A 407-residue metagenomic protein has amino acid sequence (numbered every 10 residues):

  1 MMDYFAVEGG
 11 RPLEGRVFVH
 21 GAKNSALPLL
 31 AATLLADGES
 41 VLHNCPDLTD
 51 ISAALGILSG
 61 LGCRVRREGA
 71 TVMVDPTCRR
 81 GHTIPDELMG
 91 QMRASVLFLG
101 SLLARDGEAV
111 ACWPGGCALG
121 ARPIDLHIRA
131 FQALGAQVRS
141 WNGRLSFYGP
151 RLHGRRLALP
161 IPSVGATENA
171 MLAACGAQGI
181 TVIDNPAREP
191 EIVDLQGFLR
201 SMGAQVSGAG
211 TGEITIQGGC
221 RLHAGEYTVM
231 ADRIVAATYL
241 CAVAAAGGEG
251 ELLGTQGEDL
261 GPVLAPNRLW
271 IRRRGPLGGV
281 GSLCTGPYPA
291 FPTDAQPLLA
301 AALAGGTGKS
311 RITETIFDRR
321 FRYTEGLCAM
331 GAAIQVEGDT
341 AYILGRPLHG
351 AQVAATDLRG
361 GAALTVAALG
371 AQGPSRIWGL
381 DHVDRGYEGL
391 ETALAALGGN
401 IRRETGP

Functional and structural regions predicted by a protein language model:
M1-P407: Short, structured segments at the rim of ligand-binding sites
